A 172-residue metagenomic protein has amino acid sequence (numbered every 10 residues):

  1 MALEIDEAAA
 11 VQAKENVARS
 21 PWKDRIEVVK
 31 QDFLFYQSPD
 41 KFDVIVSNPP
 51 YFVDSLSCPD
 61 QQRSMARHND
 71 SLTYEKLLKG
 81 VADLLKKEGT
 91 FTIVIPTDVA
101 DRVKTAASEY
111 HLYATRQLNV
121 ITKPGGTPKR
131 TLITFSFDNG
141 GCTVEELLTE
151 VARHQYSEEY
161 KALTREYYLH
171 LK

Functional and structural regions predicted by a protein language model:
M1-E4: Conserved SAM-binding motif I beta-strand of class I
D6-A8: Conserved SAM/SAH-binding beta-strand->alpha-helix loop
A13-K14: Conserved SAM-binding loop
P21-F33: Conserved SAM-binding strand-loop segment of SAM-dependent methyltransferases
L34-I45, V53: A short acidic, Gly/Pro-enriched loop at the edge of an enzyme's catalytic core that lines a small-molecule cofactor
P49-K76, G80: Mobile active-site "lid"/loop adjacent to the S-adenosyl-L-methionine
S71-P128, I133: Conserved Class I SAM-dependent methyltransferase catalytic core
G125-K172: SAM/dcSAM-binding transferase cores
